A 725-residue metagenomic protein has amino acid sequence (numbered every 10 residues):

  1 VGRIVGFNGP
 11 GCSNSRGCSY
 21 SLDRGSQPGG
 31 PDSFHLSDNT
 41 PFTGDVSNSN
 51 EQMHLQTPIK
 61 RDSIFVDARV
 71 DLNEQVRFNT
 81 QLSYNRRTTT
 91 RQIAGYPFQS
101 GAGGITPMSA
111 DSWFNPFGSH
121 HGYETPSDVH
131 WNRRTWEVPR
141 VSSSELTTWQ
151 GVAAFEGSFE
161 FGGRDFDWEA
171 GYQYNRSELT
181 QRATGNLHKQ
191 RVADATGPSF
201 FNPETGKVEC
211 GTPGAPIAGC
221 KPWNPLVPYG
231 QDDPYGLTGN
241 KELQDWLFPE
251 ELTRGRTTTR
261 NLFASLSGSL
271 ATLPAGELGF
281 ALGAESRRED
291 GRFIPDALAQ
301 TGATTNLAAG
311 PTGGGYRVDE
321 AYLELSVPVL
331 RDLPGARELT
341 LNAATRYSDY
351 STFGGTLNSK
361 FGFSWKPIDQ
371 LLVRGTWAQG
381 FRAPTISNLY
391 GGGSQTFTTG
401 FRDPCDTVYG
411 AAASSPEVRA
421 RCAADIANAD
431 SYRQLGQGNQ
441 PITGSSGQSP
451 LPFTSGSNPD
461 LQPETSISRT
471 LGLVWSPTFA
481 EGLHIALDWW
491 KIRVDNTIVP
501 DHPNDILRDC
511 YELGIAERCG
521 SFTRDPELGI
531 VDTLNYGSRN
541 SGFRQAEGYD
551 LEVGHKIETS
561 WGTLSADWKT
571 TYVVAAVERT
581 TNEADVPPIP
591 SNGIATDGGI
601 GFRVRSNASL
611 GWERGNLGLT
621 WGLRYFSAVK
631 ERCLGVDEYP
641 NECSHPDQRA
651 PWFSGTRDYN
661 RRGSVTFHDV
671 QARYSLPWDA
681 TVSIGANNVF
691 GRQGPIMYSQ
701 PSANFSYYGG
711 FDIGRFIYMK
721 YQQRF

Functional and structural regions predicted by a protein language model:
V1-A153, G157-F159, D167-T253, T257 (+5 more regions): Surface-exposed beta-strand-turn/loop segments characteristic of Gram-negative outer-membrane beta-barrels
S47-I93, S127-G185, N240-P295, G313-P334 (+10 more regions): Outer-membrane beta-barrel transmembrane strands
R91-P97, Q181-L187, R292-A299, A336 (+6 more regions): Outer-membrane beta-barrel translocator domains and adjoining extracellular loop/strand segments of Gram-negative
A94-P97, A102-R134, V141-S143, P198-V208 (+6 more regions): Surface-exposed loop/interface segments of Gram-negative outer-membrane beta-barrel transport/assembly proteins
A183-V192, F200, W489-Q545, S560-S565 (+3 more regions): Conserved small-residue
Q370-E464, I485, W489-P526, N687-A703: Surface-exposed extracellular loop regions of Gram-negative outer-membrane beta-barrel proteins, predominantly
T396, A566-S675: C-terminal beta-barrel architecture of Gram-negative outer-membrane proteins
V574, G622-C643, R673-F725: C-terminal beta-signal and adjacent terminal beta-strands/loops of Gram-negative outer-membrane beta-barrel proteins
